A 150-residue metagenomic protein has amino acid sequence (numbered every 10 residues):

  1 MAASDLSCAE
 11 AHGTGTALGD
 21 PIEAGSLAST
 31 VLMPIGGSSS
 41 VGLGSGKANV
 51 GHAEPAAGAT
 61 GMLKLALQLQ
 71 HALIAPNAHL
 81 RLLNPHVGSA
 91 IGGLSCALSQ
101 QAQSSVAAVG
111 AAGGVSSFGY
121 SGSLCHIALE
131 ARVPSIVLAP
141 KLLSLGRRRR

Functional and structural regions predicted by a protein language model:
M1-R150: Condensing-enzyme catalytic core of the thiolase-fold
